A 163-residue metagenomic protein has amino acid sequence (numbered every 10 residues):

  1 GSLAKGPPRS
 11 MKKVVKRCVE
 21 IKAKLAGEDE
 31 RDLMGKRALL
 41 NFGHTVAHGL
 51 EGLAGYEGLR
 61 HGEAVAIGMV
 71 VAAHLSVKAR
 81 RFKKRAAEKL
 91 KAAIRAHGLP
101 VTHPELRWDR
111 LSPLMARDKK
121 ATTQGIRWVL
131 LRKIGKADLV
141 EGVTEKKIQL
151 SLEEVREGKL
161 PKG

Functional and structural regions predicted by a protein language model:
G1-L39: Carboxylate- and glycine-rich phosphate/diphosphate-binding segment that chelates Mg2+/Mn2+
L39-F42, L59-V65: Short glycine/threonine-rich catalytic loop with a Thr-x-Gly-x-Asp
F42, V46-L50: Active-site His/Glu-centered metal-binding helix of metallohydrolases
H44, M69, I134: Residue-level signal for inorganic ion chemistry
G49-L59: Catalytic Zn2+-binding segment of zinc metalloproteases
G62-V77, K89: An active-site-proximal "capping" alpha-helix that borders the catalytic cofactor pocket
R81-G163: C-terminal charged capping/lid subdomain of soluble metabolic enzymes
